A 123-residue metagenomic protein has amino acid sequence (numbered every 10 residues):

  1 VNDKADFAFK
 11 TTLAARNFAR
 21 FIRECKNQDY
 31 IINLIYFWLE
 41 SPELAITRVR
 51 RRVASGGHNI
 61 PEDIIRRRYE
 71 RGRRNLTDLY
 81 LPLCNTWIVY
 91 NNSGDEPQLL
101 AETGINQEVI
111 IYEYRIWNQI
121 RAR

Functional and structural regions predicted by a protein language model:
V1-L39, G72: Glycine-rich phosphate-binding loop used to anchor ATP phosphates in small-molecule kinases, encompassing both
A14, W38-L44, G94-E96: Conserved nucleotide-binding/hydrolysis micro-motifs of P-loop NTPases
I22-C25, R48-R50, T103-G104: Short, glycine/charged-enriched secondary-structure capping and boundary segments
N27-D29, V53-S55, N106-I110: Short, low-complexity, polar/charged sequence segments that are solvent-exposed and flexible
Y30-L79: A glycine- and Lys/Arg-enriched "phosphate-lid" helix/loop adjacent to the NTP-binding pocket of small-molecule kinases
D78-R123: NTP-dependent small-molecule kinase module
